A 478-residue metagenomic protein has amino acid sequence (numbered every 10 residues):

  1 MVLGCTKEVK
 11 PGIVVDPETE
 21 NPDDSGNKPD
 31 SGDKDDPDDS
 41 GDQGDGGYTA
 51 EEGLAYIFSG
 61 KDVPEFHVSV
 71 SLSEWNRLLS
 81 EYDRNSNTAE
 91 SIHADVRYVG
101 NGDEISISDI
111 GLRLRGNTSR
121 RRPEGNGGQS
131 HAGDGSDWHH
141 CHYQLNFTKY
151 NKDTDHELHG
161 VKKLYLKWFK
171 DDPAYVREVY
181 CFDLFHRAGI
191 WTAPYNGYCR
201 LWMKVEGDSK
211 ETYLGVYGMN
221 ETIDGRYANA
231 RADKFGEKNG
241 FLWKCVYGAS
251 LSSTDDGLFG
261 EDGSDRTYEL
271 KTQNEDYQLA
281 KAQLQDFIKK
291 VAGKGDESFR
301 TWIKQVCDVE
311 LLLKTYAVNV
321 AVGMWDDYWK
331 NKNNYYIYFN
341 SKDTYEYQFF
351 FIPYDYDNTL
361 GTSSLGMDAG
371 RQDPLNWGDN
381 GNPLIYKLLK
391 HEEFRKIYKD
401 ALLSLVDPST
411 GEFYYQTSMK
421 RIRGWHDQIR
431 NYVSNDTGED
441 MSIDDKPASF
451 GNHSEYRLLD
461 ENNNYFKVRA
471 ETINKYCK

Functional and structural regions predicted by a protein language model:
L3-G4: C-terminal motif of bacterial Sec signal peptides marking the signal peptidase cleavage site
P11-N21, G26-K28, G32, D36-T315 (+1 more regions): Phosphate-handling architecture centered on phosphoinositide signaling
A55, V63, E74, R122 (+2 more regions): Middle-to-C-terminal accessory/interaction subdomains
